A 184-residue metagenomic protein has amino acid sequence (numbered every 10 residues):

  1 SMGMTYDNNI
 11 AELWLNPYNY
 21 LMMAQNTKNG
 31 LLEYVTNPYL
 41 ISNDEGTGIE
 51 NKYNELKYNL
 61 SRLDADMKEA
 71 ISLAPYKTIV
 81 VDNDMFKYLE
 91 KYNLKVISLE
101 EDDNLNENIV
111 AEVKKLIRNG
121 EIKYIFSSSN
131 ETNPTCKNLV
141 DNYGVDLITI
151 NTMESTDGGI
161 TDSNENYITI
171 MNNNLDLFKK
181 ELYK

Functional and structural regions predicted by a protein language model:
S1-K184: Extracytoplasmic metal-acquisition and chelation regions
